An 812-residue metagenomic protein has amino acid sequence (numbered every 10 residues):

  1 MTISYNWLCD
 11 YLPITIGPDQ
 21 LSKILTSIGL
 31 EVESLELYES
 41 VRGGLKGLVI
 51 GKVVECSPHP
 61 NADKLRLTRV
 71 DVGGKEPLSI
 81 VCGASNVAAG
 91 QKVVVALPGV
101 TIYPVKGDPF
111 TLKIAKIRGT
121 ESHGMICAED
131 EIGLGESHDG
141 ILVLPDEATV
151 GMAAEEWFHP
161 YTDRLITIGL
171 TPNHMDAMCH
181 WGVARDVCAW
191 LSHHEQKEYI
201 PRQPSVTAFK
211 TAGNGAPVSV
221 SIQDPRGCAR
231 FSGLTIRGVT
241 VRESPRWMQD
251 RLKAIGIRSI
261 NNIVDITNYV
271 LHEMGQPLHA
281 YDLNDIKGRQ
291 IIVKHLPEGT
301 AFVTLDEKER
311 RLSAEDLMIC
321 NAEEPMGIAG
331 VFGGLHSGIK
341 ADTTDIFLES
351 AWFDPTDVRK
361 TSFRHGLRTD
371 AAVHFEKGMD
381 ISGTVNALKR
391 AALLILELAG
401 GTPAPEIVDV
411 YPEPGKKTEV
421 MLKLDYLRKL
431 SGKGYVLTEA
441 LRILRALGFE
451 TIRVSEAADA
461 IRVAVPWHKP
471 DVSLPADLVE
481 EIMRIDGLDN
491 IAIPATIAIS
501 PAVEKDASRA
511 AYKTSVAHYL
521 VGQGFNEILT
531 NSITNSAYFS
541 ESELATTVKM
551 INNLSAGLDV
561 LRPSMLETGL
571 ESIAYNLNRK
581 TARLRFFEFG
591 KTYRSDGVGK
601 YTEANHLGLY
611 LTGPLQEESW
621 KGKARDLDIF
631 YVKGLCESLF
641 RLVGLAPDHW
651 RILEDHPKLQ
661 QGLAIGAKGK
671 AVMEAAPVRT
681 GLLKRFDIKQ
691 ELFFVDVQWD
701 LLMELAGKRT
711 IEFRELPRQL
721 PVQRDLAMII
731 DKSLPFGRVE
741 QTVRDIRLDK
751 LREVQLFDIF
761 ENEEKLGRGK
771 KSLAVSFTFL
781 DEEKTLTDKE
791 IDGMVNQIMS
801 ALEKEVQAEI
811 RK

Functional and structural regions predicted by a protein language model:
M1-A212, F347, R364-G366, D370 (+3 more regions): Phosphate-backbone binding interfaces of nucleic-acid-interacting proteins
T2, A446-F449, A460, K600-T602 (+1 more regions): A carboxyl-terminal module marker
Y5, K23, I28, S40 (+3 more regions): Glycine/proline-enriched, intrinsically flexible loops and inter-domain linkers
V49-I80, G151, A254, N261 (+1 more regions): Conserved mixed alpha/beta core segments that line enzyme active sites in large multi-domain catalysts
Q91, A115, I291-F332, H336-I339 (+5 more regions): Class II aminoacyl-tRNA synthetase-like tRNA-binding/catalytic domains
R118-E131, G140-V143, E155-E156, P160-R164 (+3 more regions): Mobile "lid/hinge" segments at catalytic clefts and subdomain interfaces of large enzymes
L191-I222, A399-L427, G434: Terminal amphipathic helices with adjacent charged low-complexity linkers/tails
V420-R583, T778-L780, E790-K812: Extended, well-folded interaction surfaces typified by the phenylalanyl-tRNA synthetase beta subunit core
